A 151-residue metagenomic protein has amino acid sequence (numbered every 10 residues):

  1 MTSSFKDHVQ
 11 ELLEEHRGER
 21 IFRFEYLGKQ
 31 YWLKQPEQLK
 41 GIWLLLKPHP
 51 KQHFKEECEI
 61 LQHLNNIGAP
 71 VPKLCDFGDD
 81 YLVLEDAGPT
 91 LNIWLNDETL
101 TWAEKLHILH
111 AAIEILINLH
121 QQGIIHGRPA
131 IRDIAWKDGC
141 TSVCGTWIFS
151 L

Functional and structural regions predicted by a protein language model:
H8-C58: ATP-binding glycine-rich loop module of kinase domains
L27, F77-D79, K137-D138: Structural motif
Y31, P70, L82, S142-G145: Protein kinase-like catalytic core scaffold
E37, H53, N65, A69-L109: Conserved structural core of kinase catalytic domains
L64, A112-L119: Conserved hydrophobic alpha-helix
G88, F149-L151: Short, glycine/acidic-enriched loop or turn micro-motifs at the edges of active sites
Q121-W136: Catalytic-loop of the protein kinase fold
D133-W147: Conserved protein kinase catalytic/activation segment
